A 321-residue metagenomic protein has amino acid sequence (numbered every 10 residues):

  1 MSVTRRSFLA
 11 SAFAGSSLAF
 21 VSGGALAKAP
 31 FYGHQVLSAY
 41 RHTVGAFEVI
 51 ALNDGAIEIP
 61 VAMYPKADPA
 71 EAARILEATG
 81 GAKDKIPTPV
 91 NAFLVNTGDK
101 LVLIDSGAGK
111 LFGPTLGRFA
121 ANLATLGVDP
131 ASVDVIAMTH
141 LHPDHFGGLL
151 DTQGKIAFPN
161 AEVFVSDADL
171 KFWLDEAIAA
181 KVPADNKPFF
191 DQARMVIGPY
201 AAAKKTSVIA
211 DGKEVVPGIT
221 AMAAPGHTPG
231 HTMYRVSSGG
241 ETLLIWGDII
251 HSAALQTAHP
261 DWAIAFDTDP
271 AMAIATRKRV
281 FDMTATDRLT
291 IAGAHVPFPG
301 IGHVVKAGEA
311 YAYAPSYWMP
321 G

Functional and structural regions predicted by a protein language model:
M1-S16: N-terminal secretory signal peptides and thylakoid transit peptides that target proteins across membranes
S2-T4, R235, G239-G321: Cap/insert and terminal regions of metallo-dependent hydrolase folds
K28, G117, A124, V128 (+4 more regions): Metallo-beta-lactamase
Q35-L126, M233-I250: Conserved beta-strand hairpin/beta-sheet module of binuclear metal-dependent hydrolase folds, prominently
A46, V95, D105, H140 (+5 more regions): Divalent metal-coordination and catalytic microenvironments
D54-G55, S106-G109, L141, A168-D169 (+3 more regions): Active-site metal-binding loops of divalent metal-dependent hydrolases
A92, P114-F164: Active-site metal-binding motif and surrounding structural segment of the metallo-beta-lactamase
